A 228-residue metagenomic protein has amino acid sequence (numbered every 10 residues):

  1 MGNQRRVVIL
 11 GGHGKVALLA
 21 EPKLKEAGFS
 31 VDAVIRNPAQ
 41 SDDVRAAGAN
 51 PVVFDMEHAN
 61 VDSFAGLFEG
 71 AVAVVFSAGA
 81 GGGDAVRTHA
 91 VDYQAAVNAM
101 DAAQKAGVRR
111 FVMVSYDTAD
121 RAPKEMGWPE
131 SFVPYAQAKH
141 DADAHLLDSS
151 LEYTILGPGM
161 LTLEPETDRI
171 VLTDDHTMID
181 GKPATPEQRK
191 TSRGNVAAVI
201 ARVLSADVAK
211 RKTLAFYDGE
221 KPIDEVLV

Functional and structural regions predicted by a protein language model:
G2-F29: N-terminal Rossmann NAD(P)H-binding glycine-rich loop of SDR-like oxidoreductase domains
L10, S30-V34, P38, A80-A90 (+3 more regions): Conserved Rossmann-fold NAD(P)-dependent oxidoreductase catalytic core, especially the SDR/UDP-sugar
V16, V74, L156, V196-I200 (+1 more regions): Non-catalytic, hydrophobic alpha-helical segments
A33-N98, A102-K105, L204-V208: NAD(P)H-binding glycine-rich loop region in Rossmannoid oxidoreductase-like domains and their noncatalytic homologs
A78, V112-S115, G159, Y217: Active-site beta-alpha turn of Rossmann-fold NAD(P)-dependent dehydrogenases/reductases
D143-P165: Conserved beta-loop-beta element that borders a ligand/cofactor-binding pocket
L163-P165, R169-V228: Active-site-lining helix/loop region of Rossmann-like oxidoreductase modules
